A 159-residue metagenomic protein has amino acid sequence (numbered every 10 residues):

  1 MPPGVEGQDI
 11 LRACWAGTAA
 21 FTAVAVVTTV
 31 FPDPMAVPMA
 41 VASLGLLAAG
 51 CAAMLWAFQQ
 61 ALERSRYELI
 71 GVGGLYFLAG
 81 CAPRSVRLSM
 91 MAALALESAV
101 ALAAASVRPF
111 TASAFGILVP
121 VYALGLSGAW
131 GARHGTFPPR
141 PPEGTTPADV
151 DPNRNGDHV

Functional and structural regions predicted by a protein language model:
M1-T22, A132-V159: Cytosolic-side membrane-entry/anchor segment at the start of a transmembrane helix
M1-V5, R66-L75: Hydrophobic, membrane-facing alpha-helical anchors
P2-A49, M90-A93, S98-S106: Long, highly hydrophobic alpha-helical transmembrane signal-anchor segments
F31-M35, Q60-Y67, V107, T111 (+1 more regions): Juxtamembrane transmembrane-helix termini
A48-F58, A123-G131: Hydrophobic core segments of alpha-helical transmembrane domains in multi-pass integral membrane proteins
A52-V72: Membrane-water interface of transmembrane alpha-helices
I70-L96: Short membrane-interface loop/juxtamembrane segments of multi-pass integral membrane proteins
A103-G135: Hydrophobic alpha-helical transmembrane segments and immediately flanking/interface helices in integral membrane
